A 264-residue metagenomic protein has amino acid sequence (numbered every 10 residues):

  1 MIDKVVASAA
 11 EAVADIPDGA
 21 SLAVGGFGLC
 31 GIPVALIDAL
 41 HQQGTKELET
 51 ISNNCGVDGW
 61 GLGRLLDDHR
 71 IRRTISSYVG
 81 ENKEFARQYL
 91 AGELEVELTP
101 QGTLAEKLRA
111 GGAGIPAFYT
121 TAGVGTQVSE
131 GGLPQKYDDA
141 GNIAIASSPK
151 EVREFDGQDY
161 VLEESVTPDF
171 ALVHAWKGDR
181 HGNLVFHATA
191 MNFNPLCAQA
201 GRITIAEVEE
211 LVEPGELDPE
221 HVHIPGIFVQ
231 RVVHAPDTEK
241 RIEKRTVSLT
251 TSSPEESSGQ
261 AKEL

Functional and structural regions predicted by a protein language model:
M1-L264: Conserved alpha/beta enzyme-core scaffold
